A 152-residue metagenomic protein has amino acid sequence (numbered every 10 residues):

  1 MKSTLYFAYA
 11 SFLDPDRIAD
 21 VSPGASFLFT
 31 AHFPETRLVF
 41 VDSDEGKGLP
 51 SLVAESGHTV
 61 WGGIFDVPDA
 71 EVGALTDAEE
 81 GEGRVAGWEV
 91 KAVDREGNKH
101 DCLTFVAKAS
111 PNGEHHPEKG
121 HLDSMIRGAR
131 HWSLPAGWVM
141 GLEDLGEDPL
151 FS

Functional and structural regions predicted by a protein language model:
M1-S152: Glycine-aromatic micro-motifs
